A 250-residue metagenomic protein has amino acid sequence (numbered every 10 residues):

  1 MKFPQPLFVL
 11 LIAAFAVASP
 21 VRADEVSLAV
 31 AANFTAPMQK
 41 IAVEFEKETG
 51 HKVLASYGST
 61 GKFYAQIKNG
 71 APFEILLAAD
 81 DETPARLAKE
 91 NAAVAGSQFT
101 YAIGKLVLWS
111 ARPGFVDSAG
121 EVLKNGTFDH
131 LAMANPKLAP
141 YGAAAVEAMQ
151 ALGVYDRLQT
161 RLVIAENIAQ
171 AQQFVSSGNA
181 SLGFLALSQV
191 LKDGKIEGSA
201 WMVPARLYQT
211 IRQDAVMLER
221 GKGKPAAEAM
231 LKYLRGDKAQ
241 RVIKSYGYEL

Functional and structural regions predicted by a protein language model:
M1-F3: N-terminal secretory signal peptides that target proteins for export/translocation
Q5-L7, V21, A205: Generic low-complexity segments that are intrinsically disordered, proline-rich and/or Lys/Arg-biased
P6-A18: Bacterial N-terminal signal peptides
S19-P20, I75: A subset of signal/propeptide-processing and intrinsically disordered low-complexity segments in secreted/extracellular
A23-G50, L54-Y57, G61-A71, A78-D81 (+2 more regions): Exported/periplasmic ABC-transporter solute-binding proteins
